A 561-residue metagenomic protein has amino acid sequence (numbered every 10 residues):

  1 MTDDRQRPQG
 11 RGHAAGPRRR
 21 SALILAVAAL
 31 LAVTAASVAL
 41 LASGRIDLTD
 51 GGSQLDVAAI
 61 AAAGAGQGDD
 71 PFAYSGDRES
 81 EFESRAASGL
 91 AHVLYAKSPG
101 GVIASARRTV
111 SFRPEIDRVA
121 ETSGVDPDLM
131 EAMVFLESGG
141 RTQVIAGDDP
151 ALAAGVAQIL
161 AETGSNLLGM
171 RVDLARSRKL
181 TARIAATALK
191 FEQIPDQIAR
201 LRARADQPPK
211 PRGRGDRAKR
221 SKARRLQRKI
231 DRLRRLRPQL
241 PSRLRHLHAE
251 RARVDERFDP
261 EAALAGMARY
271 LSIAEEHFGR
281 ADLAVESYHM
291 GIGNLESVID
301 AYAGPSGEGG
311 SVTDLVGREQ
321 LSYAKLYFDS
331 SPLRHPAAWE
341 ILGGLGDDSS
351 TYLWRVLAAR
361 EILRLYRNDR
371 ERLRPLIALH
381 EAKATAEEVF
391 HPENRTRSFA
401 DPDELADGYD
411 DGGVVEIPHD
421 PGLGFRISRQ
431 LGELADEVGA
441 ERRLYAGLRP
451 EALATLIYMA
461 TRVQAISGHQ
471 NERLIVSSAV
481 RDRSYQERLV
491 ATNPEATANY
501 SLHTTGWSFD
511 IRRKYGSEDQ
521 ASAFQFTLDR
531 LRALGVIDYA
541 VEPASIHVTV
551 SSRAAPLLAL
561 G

Functional and structural regions predicted by a protein language model:
M1-S21: N-terminal Lys/Arg-rich, disordered targeting/topogenic segments
T2-D3, S21-A32, S37-A120, D369-L373: An acidic, Gly/Ser/Thr/Pro-rich helix-cap/linker signature
A58-V93, Y366-I457, R462-A465, A540-S545 (+1 more regions): Extracytoplasmic cell-surface/polysaccharide-interacting catalytic and binding patches
E83-I377, N493, N499: Catalytic glycan-binding domains that act on GlcNAc-containing polysaccharides
V125-M130, G279-L283, H469-L474, A533-I537 (+1 more regions): Loop/turn elements at helix/coil->beta-strand transitions in domains of secreted/extracellular proteins
A132, A157-Q158, A284, R355 (+4 more regions): Structural recognition of the beta-strand scaffold that forms the well-ordered cores of secreted hydrolase catalytic
I377, A496-G561: Catalytic cores and adjacent binding grooves of peptidoglycan-active enzymes
I457-A491: Extended, low-complexity, intrinsically disordered C-terminal regulatory tails of eukaryotic serine/threonine kinases
